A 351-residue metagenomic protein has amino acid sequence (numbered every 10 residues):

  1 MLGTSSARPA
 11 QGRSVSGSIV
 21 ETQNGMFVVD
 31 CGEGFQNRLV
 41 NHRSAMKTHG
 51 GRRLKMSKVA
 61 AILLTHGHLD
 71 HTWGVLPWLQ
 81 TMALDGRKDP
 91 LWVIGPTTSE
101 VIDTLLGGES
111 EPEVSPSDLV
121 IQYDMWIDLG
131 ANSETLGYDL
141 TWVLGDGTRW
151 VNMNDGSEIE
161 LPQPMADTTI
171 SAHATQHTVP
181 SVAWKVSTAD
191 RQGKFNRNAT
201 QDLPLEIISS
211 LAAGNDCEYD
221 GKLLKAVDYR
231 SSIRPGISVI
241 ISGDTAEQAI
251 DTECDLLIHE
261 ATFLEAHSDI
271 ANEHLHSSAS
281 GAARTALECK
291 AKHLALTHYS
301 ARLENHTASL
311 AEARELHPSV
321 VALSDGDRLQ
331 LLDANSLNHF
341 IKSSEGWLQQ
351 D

Functional and structural regions predicted by a protein language model:
M1-V239, Q248-A249, E304-D351: Binuclear metal-dependent hydrolase catalytic cores
V29, T65, G243, H259-E260 (+1 more regions): Active-site flanking residues adjacent to catalytic metal/cofactor-binding acidic residues
A60, D255, K292: Conserved acidic residues
P77, N272-G281, L310-E312: Charged helix-capping and loop-helix junction motifs
T175, T245, Y299: Hydrophobic pocket-lining residues within nucleotide cofactor-binding pockets
I237, S242-L275: Mobile, glycine- and charge-enriched loop segments and immediately flanking short secondary-structure elements within
T285-L294: A structural motif corresponding to the C-terminal end of an alpha-helix and its immediate exit/capping segment
L296-R302: G-domain G4 guanine-recognition motif of GTPases
